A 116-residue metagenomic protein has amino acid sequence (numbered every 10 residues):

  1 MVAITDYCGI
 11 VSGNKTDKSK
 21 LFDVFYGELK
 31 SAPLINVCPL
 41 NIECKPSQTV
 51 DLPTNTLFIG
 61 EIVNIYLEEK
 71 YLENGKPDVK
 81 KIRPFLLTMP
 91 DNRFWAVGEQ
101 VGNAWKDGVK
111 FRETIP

Functional and structural regions predicted by a protein language model:
M1-P116: Basic, polyanion-binding surface patches
